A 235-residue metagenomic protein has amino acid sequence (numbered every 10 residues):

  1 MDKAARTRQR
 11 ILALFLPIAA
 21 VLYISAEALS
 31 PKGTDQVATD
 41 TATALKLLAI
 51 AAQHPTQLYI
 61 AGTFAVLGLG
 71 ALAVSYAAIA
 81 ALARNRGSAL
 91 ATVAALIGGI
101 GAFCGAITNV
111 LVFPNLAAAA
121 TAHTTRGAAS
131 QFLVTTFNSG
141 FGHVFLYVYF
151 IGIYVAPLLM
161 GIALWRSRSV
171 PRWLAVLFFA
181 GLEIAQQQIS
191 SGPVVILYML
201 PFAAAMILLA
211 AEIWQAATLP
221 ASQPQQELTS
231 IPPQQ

Functional and structural regions predicted by a protein language model:
D2-Q235: Hydrophobic, aromatic-enriched alpha-helical segments typical of multi-pass transmembrane helices
